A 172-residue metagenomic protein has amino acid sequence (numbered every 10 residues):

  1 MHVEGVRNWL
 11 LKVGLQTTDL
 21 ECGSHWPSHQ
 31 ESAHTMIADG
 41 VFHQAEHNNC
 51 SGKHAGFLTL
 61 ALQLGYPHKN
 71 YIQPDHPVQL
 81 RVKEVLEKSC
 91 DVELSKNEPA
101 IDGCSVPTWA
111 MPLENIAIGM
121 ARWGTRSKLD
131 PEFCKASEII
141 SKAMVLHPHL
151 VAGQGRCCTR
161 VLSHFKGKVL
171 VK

Functional and structural regions predicted by a protein language model:
M1-E98, G103-C104: Active-site-adjacent helix/loop patches that line small-molecule binding or acyl-intermediate pockets
S24, V41, L62, G103-S105 (+4 more regions): Solvent-exposed, flexible loop/coil residues
E31, V106, S163-F165: Amphipathic alpha-helical surface "interface" segments used for docking/oligomerization or membrane association within
L58, P107-R126, A136-S141: Active-site-proximal alpha-helical segments within enzyme catalytic domains
P67-I72, T125-P131: Charged, low-complexity surface segments at secondary-structure and domain boundaries
D91-V92, I118-L129, V145-G153: Short helix-capping and hinge/turn segments at secondary-structure transitions, especially at repeat and domain
P131-K172: Conserved SxxK-family serine transpeptidase/carboxypeptidase catalytic domain of penicillin-binding proteins
